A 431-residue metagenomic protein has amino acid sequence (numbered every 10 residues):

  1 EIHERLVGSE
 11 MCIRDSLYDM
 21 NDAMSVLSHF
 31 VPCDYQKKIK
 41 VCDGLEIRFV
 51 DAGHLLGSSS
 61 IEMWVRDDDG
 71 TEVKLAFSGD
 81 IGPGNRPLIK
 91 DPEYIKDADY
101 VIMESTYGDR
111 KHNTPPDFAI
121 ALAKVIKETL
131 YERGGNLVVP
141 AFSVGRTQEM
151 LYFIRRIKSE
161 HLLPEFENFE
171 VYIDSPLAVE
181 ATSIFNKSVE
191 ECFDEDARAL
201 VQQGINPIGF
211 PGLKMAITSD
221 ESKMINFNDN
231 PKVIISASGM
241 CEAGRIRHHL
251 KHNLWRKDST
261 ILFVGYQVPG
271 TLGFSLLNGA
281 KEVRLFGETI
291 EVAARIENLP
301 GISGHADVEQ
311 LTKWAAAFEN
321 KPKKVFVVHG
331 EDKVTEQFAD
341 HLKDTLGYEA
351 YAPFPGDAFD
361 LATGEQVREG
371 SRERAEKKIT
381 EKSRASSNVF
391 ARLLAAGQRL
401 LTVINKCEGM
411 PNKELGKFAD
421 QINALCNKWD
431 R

Functional and structural regions predicted by a protein language model:
E1-G8, C12: Single conserved hydrophobic/aromatic residue that forms the stacking wall/gate of nucleotide- or nucleobase-binding
S25-K90, D220-F227, V233, R245 (+2 more regions): Core dinuclear metal-dependent hydrolase active-site scaffold
G53-S58, W64-D68, E72-A98, E104-S105 (+3 more regions): Active-site-proximal loop/helix segments of hydrolase catalytic cores
L55, G79-I81, S105-T106, F142-V144 (+5 more regions): Active-site metal-binding loops of divalent metal-dependent hydrolases
V125-L272, V283-R284, E319, V334-E336 (+3 more regions): Hard-cation-handling environments
R256-K257, E331-E376: C-terminal, active-site-flanking charged/polar segments
R284-A315: Generic long, charged, amphipathic alpha-helical segments
G356-K417: Charged, amphipathic alpha-helical linkers/stalks
